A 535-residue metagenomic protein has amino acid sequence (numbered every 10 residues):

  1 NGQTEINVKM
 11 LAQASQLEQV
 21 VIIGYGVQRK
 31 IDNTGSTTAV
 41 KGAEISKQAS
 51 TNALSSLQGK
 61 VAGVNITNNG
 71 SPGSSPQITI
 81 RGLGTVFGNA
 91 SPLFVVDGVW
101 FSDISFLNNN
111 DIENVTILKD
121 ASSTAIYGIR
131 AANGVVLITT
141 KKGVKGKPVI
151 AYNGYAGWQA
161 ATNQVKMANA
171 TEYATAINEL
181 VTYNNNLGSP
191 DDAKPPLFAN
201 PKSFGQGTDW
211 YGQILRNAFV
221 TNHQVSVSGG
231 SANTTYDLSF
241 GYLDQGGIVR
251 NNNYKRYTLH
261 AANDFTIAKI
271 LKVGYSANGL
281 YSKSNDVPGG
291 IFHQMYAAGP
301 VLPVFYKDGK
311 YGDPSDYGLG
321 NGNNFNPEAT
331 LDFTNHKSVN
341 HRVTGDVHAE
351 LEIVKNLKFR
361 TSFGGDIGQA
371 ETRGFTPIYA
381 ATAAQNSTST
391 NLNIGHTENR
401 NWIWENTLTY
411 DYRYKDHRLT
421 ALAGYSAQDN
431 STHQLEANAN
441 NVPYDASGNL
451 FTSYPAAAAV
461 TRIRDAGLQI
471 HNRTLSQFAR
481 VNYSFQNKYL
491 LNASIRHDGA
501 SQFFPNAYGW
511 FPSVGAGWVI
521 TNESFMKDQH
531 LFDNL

Functional and structural regions predicted by a protein language model:
N1-H260, F265-A268, K272-N278, R342-T344 (+4 more regions): Short, small/polar-rich motifs associated with maturation and membrane association, primarily at protein termini
Q16, I31, G73, V144-G207 (+5 more regions): Surface-exposed loop/interface segments of Gram-negative outer-membrane beta-barrel transport/assembly proteins
V95, S239-G241, L490-D498: Glycine- and acidic-rich phosphate- and metal-coordinating loops
I112, L259-A261, T361, W404-N406 (+5 more regions): Extended, hydrophobic alpha-helical segments in both membrane/secreted and soluble proteins
K142, G230-N233, F265-K269, L351-L357 (+3 more regions): Outer-membrane beta-barrel strand-turn architecture
S226-A232, P377-Y379, P443-A446, N482: Short glycine/proline-enriched loop/turn "hinge" motifs that connect secondary-structure elements and lie
